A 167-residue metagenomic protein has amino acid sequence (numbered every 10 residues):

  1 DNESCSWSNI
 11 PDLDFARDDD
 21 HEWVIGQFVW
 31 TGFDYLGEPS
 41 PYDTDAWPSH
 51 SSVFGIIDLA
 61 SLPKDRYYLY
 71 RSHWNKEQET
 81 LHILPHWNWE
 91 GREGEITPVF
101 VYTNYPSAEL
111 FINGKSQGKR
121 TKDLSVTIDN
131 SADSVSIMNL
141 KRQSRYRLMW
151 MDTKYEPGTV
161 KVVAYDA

Functional and structural regions predicted by a protein language model:
D1-D166: Extended substrate-binding grooves/exosites of carbohydrate-active enzymes
